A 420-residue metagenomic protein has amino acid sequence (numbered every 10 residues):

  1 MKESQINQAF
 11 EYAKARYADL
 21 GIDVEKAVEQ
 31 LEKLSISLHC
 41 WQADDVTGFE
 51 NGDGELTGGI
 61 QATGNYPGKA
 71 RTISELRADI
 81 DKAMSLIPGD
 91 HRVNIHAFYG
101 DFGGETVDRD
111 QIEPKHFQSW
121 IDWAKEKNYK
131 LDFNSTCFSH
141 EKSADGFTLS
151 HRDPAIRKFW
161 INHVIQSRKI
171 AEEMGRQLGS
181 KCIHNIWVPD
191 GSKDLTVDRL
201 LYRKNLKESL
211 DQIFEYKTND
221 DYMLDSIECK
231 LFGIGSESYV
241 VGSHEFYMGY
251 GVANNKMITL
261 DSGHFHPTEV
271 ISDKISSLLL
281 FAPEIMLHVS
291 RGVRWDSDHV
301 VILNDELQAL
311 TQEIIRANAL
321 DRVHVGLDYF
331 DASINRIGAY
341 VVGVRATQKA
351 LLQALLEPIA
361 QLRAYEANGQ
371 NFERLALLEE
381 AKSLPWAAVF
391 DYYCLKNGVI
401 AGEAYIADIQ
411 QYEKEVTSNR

Functional and structural regions predicted by a protein language model:
M1-R152, F159, R168-K169, R176 (+6 more regions): Alpha/beta catalytic barrel-like cores
Y99, D190, L231: Residue-level signal for short, function-critical loop segments
S150-R157, L195-R199: Active-site oxyanion-binding pockets that recognize sulfate/phosphate
R168, M174, S180, R203-L210: Extended substrate/RNA-proximal surfaces in nucleic-acid metabolism proteins
G175, K181-L195: Aromatic- and glycine-enriched pocket-lining scaffold segments that form the walls of small-molecule binding clefts
L195-E306: Acidic/histidine-rich catalytic cores of soluble enzymes
